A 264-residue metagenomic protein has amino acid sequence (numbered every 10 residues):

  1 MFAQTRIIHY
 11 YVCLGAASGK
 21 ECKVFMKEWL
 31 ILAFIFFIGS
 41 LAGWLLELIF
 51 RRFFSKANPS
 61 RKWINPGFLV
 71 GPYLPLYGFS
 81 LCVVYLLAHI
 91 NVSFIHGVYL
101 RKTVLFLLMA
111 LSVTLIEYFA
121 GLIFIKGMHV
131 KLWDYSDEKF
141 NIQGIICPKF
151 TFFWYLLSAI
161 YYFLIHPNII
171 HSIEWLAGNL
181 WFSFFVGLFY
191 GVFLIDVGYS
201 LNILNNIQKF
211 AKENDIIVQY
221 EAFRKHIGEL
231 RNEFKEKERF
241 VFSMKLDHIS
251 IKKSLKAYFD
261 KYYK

Functional and structural regions predicted by a protein language model:
A3, Y10-V12: Short hydrophobic alpha-helical segments enriched in small aliphatic residues
A3-Q4, I251: Short linear sequence motifs
T5-I7, V192: Short linear motifs centered on Gly/Pro in flexible linkers and helix caps
I8-H9, K20: Intrinsically disordered, low-complexity segments enriched in small/polar residues
E21-K264: Aromatic-rich, lipid-facing transmembrane alpha helices and their immediate juxtamembrane interface loops in integral
